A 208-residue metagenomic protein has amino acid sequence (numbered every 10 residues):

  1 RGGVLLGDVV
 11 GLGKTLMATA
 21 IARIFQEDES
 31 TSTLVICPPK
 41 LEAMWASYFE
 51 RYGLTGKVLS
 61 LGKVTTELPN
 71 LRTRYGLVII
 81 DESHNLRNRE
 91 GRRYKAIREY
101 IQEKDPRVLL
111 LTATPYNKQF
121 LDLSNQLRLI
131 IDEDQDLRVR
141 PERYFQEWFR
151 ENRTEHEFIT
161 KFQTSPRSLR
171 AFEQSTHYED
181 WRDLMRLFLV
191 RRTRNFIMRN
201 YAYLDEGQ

Functional and structural regions predicted by a protein language model:
R1-L6, Y52-L71: Conserved helicase/translocase P-loop NTPase motor core
G2-A20: Walker A/P-loop
G2-V4, T31, P106-R107: Pre-Walker A (Motif I) flank of P-loop NTPase domains
V9, A20-F25, Y100, Q126: Hydrophobic residues on the short alpha-helix immediately C-terminal to a glycine-rich phosphate/catalytic loop
L12-G13, L86-R89, N117-Q119: Catalytic P-loop NTPase motifs of RecA-like helicase/translocase cores
T15-A20, E29-E50, N117-D122: Conserved Walker A/P-loop ATP-binding site and its immediately adjacent core in helicase/helicase-like ATPase domains
K40-L59, I130-D134: Conserved helix-turn-beta segment of the N-terminal RecA-like "Helicase ATP-binding" lobe in SF1/SF2 helicases
G62-R74, V78, E82-P106, L110-A113 (+1 more regions): Inter-lobe coupling linker of SF2 helicases/translocases
